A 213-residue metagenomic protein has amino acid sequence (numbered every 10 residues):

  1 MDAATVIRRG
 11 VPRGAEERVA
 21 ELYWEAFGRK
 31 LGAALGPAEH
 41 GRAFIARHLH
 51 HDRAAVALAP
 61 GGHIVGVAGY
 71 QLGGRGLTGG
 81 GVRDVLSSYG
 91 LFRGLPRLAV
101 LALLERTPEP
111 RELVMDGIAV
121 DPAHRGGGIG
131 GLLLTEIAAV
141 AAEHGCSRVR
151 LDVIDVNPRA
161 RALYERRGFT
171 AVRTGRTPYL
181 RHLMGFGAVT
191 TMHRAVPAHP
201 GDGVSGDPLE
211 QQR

Functional and structural regions predicted by a protein language model:
A4-E21, G32: A short beta-loop-alpha structural element at the N-terminal edge of CoA-dependent acyl/N-acetyltransferase catalytic
W24-I45, L77-G94: Conserved GNAT-fold acetyl-CoA-binding loop/helix
A33-A55, A59-P60, G69, G74-R75 (+1 more regions): Active-site rim helix/loop that mediates acceptor-substrate recognition in acyltransferases
H63-G66, R159: Glycine-rich acetyl-CoA-binding "A-motif" of GNAT/NAT acetyltransferases
G74-L113, L180: Conserved acyl-donor/pantetheine-binding loop and adjacent beta-alpha core of acyl/acetyltransferases and related
E112-L113, A141-D152: Conserved GNAT acetyl-CoA-binding A-motif
G126-A139, A162, R166: Conserved acetyl-CoA-binding loop-helix of GNAT-fold acetyltransferases
S147-R148, I154-R161, R167, T177-R213: C-terminal "cap" of GNAT-fold acetyltransferases
